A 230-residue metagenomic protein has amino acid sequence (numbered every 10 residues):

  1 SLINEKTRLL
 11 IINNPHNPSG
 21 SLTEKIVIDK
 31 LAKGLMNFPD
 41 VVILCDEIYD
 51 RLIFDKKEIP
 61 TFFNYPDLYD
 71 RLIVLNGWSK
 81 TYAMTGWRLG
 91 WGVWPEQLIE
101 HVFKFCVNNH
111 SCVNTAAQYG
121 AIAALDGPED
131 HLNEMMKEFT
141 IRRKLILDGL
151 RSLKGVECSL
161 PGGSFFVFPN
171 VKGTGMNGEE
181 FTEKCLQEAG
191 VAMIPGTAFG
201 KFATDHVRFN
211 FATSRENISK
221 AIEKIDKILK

Functional and structural regions predicted by a protein language model:
S1-K230: PLP-dependent class I/II
